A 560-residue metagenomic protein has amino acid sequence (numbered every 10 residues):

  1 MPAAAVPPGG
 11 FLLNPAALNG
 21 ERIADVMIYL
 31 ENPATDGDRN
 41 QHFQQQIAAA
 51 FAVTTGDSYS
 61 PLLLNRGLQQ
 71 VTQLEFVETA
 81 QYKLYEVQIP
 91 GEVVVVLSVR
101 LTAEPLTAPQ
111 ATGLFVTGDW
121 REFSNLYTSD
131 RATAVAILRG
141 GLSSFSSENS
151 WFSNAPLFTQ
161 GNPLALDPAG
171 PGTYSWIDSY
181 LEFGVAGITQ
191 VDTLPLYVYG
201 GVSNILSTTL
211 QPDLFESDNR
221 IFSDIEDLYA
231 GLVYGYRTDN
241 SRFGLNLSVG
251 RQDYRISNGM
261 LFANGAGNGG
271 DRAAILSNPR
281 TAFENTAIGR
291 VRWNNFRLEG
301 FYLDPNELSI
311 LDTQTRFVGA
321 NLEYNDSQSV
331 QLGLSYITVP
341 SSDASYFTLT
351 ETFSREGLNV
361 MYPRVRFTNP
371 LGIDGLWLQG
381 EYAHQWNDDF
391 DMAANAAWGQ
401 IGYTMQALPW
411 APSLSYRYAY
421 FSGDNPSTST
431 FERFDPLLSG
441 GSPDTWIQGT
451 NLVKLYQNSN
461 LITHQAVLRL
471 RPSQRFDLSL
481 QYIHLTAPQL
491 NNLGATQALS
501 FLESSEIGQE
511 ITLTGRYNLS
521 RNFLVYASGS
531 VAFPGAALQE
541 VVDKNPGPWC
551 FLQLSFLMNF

Functional and structural regions predicted by a protein language model:
M1-P195, W410, L414: N-terminal periplasmic/intermembrane-space "pro-region" immediately following the signal or transit peptide
Q88, R100-A103, Y236, S257-N258 (+1 more regions): Outer-membrane beta-barrel pore proteins
P105-L247, G289-V291, P363, P370 (+6 more regions): Beta-barrel outer-membrane channel/assembly domains of diderm bacteria
E148-L157, T209-E216, G259-A266, L303-F317 (+6 more regions): Outer-membrane beta-barrel translocator domains and adjoining extracellular loop/strand segments of Gram-negative
A169-G172, E216-S217, A273-S277, N306-I310 (+1 more regions): The substrate-binding groove and active-site-proximal loops of carbohydrate-active enzymes, especially glycoside
Y236-R237, S241-L245, G267-T428, H484 (+1 more regions): Signature for the C-terminal beta-barrel architecture of outer-membrane proteins
S241, N246, R251-I256, M260: Extended ligand-binding groove/face enriched in aromatic
L349, E381-A383, D391-R471, R475-D477 (+2 more regions): Extracellular/periplasmic loop regions
